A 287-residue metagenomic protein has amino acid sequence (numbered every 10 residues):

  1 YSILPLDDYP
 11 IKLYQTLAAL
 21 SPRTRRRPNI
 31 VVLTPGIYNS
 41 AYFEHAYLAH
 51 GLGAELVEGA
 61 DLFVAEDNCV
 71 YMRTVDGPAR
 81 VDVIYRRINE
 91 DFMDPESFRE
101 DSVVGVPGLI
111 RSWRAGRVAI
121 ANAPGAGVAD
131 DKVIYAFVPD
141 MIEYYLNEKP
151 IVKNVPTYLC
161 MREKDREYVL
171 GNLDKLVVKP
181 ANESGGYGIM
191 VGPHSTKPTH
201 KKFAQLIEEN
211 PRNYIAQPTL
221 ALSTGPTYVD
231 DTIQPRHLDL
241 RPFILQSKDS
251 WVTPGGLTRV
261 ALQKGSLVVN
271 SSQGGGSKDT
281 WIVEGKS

Functional and structural regions predicted by a protein language model:
Y1-S287: Domain-scale recognition of functional cores that engage charged ligands
